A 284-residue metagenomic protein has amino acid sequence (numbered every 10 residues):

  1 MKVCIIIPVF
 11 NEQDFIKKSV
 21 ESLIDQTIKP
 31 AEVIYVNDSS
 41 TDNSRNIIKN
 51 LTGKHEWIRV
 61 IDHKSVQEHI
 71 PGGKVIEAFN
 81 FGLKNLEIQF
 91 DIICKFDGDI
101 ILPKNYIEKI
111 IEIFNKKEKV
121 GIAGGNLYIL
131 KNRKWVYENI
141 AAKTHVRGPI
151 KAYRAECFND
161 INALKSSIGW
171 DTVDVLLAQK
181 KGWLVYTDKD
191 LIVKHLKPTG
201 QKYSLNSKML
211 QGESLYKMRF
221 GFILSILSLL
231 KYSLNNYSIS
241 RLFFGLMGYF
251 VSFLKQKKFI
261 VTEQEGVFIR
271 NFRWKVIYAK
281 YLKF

Functional and structural regions predicted by a protein language model:
E21-P30: Short, acidic, metal-binding catalytic loop of nucleotide-sugar glycosyltransferases
N37-N46: A conserved acidic beta->alpha catalytic loop
Q67, I101-Y137: Conserved donor NDP-sugar-binding/catalytic core segment of glycosyltransferases
I76-I92: Active-site nucleotide-sugar/metal-binding loop of Leloir-type enzymes
Q89-I101: Short beta-strand-to-loop acidic/aromatic patch adjacent to the donor-nucleotide binding site
R147-N162: Conserved nucleotide-sugar donor-binding and metal-coordinating catalytic region shared by glycosyltransferases
C157-D160, S167-K197: A short, conserved alpha-helix in the catalytic core of glycosyltransferases
N206-F284: Non-catalytic, C-terminal membrane-associated alpha-helical segments of glycosyltransferases
